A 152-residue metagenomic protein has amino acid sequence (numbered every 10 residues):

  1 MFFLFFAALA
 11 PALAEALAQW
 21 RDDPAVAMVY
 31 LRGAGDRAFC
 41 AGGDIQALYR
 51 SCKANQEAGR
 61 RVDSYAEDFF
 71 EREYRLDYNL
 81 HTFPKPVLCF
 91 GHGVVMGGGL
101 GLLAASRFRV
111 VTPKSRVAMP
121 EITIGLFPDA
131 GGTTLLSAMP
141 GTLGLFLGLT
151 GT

Functional and structural regions predicted by a protein language model:
M1-P11, R37: STAS-typified acidic loop motif
A12-R60, R75-F90, T112-S115: A structural preference for short, pocket-lining loop segments at secondary-structure junctions
L13, L31, G101-L103, R109 (+1 more regions): Hydrophobic alpha-helical segments that mediate membrane insertion or helix-helix packing
Q46, Y78, L100-G101, T134: Alpha-helical segments flanking ligand/cofactor-binding loops in enzyme cores
A54, A58, V62-A66, V110-M139: Short, flexible helix-coil linker/hinge segments at the edges of structured domains or between repeats
E67, Y74, G97: Glycine-rich phosphate-binding loop at the start of an alpha helix
F83-P84, G91-V94, A105-S115, D129-T152: Crotonase-fold acyl-CoA enzyme core
F90-G91, P120: Structural motif
